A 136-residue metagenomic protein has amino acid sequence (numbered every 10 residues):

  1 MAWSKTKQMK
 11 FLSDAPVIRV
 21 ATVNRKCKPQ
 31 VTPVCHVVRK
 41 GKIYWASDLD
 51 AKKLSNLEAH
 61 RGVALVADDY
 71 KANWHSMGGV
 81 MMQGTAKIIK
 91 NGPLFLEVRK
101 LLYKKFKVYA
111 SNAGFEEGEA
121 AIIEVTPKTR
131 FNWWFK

Functional and structural regions predicted by a protein language model:
M1-V17: Extreme N-terminal tail/first-helix region
A2-W3, W74-K136: Charged, gly/pro-rich active-site loop segments
Q8, D50-N56, L94-V98, L102: Amphipathic alpha-helical interface surfaces
Q8, P16, G41, G78 (+1 more regions): A generic secondary-structure signal marking the coil-to-beta-strand transition
D14-A15, A59-H60, K128: Structured helix-beta-strand junction loops
P16-L49, L65-D68: Short beta-strand segments
A46, K52-H75: Helix-adjacent hinge/juxtasegments
